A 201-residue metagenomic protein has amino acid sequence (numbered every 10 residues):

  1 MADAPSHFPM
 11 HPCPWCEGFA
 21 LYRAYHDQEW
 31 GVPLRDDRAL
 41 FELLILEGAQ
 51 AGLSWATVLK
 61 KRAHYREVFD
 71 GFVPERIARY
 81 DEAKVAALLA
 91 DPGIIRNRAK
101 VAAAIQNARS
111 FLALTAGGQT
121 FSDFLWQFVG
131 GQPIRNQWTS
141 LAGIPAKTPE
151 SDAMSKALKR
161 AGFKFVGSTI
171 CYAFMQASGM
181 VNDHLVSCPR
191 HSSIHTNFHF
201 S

Functional and structural regions predicted by a protein language model:
M1-S201: HhH-family (HhH-GPD) DNA N-glycosylase catalytic core used in base-excision repair
